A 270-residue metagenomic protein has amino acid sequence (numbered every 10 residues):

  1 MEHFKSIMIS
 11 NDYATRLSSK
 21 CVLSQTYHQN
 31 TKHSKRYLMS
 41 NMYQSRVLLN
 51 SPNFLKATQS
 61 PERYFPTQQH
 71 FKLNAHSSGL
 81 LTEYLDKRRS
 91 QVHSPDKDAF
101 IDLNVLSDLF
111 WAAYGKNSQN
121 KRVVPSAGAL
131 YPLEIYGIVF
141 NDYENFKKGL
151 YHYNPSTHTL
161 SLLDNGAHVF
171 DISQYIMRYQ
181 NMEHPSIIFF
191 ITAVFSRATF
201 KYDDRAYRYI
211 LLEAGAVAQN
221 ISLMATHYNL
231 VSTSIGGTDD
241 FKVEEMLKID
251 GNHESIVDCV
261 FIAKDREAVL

Functional and structural regions predicted by a protein language model:
M1-I187, T238-L270: N-terminal accessory segments that position/regulate proteins before the catalytic core
V92-S94, R197-K201: Short small-residue beta-strand/loop micro-motif enriched in glycine and branched aliphatics
L109, I135, F189, F195-R197 (+1 more regions): Small-aliphatic-rich amphipathic alpha-helix that forms the alpha element of a beta-alpha
F146, K201-D203: Short glycine/proline-enriched turns and hinge-like loops at secondary-structure junctions
